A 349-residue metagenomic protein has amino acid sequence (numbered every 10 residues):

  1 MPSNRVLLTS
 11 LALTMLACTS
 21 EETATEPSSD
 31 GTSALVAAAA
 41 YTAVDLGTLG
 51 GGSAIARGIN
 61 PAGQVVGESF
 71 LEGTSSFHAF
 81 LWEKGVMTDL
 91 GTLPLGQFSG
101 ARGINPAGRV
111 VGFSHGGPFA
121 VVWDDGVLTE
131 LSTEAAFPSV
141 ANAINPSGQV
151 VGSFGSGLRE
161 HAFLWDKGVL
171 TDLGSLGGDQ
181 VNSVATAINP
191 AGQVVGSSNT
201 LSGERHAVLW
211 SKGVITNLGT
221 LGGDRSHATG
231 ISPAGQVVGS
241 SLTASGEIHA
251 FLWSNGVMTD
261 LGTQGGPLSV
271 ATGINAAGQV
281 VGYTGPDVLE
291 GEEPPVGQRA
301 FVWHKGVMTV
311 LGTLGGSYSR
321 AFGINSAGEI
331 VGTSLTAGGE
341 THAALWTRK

Functional and structural regions predicted by a protein language model:
M1-L8: Bacterial N-terminal signal peptides that target proteins for export
L8-L11, A38-A39: A generic structural signal for short, non-catalytic loop/turn and secondary-structure boundary residues
M15-A17: C-terminal motif of bacterial Sec signal peptides marking the signal peptidase cleavage site
S20-K349: Residue-level hotspots at or immediately adjacent to binding/recognition sites across diverse folds
